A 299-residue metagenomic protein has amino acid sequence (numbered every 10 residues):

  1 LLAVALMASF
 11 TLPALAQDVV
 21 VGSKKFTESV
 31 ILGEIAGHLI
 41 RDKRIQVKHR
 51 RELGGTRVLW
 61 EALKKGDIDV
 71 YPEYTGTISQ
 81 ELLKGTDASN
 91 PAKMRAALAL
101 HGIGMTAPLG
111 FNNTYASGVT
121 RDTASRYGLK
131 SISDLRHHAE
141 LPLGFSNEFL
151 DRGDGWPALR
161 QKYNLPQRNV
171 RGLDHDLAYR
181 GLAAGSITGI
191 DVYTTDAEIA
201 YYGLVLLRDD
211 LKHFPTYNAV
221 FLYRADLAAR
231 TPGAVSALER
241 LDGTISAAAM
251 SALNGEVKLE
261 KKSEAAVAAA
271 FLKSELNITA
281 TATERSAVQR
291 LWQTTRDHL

Functional and structural regions predicted by a protein language model:
L2-T11: Bacterial N-terminal signal peptides
L12-A16: Sec/Tat signal peptide C-region and signal peptidase I cleavage site
D18-K48, G110-R180, A184: Bilobed "Venus flytrap"/periplasmic-binding protein-like clamshell domains and structurally analogous long
G55-M94, L177, A197-G203: Pocket-flanking alpha-helical
K64-E73, A139-P142, L177, G181-V192: Alpha-to-beta junction loops
L82-T106, A184-I187, E198-K212, T216: Ligand-binding "clamshell"
T114-S125, Y217-P232: A bilobed periplasmic-binding-protein/Venus flytrap-type ligand-binding module shared by bacterial periplasmic
F271-L299: Periplasmic/extracellular loop-to-transmembrane helix junction in inner-membrane transport proteins
